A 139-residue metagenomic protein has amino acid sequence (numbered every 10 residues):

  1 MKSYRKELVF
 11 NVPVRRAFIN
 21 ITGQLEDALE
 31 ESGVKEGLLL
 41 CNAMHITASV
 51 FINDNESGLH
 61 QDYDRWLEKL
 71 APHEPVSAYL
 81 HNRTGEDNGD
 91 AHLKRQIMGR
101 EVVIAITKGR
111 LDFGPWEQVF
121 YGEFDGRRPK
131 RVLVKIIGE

Functional and structural regions predicted by a protein language model:
M1-E139: Active-site histidine-anchored catalytic micro-motif
